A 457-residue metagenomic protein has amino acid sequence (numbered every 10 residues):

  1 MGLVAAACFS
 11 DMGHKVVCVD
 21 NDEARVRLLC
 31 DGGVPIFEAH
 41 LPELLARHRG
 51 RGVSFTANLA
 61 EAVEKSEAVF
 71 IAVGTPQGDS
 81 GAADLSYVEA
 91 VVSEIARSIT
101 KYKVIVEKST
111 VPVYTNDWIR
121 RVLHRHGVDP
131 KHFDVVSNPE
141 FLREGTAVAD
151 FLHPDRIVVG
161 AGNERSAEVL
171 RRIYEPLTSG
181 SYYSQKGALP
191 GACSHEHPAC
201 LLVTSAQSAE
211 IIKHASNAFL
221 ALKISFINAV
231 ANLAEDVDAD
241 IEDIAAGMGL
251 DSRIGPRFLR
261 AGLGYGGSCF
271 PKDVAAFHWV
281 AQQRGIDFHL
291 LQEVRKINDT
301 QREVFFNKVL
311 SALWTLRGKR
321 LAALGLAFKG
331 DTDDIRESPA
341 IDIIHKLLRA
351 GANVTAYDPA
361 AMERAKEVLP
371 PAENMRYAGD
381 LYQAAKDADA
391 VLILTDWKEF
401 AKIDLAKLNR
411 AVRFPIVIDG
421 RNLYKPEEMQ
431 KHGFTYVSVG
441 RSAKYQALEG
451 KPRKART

Functional and structural regions predicted by a protein language model:
M1-T457: Structural/interface elements that position substrates and couple domains in central-metabolism enzymes
